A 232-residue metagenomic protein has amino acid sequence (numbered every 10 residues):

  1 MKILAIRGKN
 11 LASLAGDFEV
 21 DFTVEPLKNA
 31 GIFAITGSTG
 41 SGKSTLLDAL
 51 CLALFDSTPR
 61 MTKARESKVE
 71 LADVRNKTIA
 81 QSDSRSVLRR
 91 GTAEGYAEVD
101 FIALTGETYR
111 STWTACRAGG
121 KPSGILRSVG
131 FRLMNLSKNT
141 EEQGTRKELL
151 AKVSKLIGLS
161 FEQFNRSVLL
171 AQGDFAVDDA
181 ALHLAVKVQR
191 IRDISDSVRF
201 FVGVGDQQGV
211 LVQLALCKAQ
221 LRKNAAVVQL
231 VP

Functional and structural regions predicted by a protein language model:
M1-R166: Extreme N-terminal "head/tail" segments of very large remodeling/mechanoenzyme assemblies
D21, D48, A180-H183, D193: Acidic side chains
K28, D174-F175: A short, flexible beta-alpha/helix-coil linker loop
A176-A185, P232: Short, compositionally biased segments
L184, V188-R190, I194-S197, Q207-G209 (+4 more regions): Alpha-helix boundary/capping motif
F200-F201: Aromatic (phenylalanine/tyrosine) cluster motif
